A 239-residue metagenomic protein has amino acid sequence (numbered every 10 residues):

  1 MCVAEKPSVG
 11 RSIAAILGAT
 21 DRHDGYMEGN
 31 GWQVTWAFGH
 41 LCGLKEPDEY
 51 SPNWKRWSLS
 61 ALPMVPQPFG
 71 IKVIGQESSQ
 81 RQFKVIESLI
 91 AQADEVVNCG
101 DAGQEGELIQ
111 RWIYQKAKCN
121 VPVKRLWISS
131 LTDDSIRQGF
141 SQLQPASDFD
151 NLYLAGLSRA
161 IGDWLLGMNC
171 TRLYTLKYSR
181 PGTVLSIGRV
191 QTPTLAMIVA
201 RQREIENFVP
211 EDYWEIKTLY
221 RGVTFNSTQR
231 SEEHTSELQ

Functional and structural regions predicted by a protein language model:
M1-W164, M168, Y174, T228: Intrinsically disordered, low-complexity regulatory segments
Q33, L41-G75, G182-E232, S236: Long, highly charged, low-complexity internal segments
K124, R180-T183: Preference for short coil/turn "hinge" residues that link or interrupt alpha-helices
F149-G156, L173-P181, F208-W214: Short coil/turn segments at secondary-structure boundaries
C170, Y174, Y178, L185 (+1 more regions): Acidic, Mg2+-coordinating catalytic module of metal-dependent nucleases/exonucleases that use a two-metal-ion mechanism
